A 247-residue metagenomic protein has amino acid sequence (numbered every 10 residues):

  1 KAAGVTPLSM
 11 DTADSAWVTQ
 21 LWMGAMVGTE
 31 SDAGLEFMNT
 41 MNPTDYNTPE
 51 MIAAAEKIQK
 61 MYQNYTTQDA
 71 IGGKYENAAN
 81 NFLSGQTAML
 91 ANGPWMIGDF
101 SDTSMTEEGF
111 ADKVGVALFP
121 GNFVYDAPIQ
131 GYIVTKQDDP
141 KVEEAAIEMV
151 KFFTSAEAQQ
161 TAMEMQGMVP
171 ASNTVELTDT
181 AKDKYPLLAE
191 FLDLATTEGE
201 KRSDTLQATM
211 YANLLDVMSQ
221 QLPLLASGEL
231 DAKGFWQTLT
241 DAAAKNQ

Functional and structural regions predicted by a protein language model:
K1, A55-Y62, A79, A91 (+5 more regions): Non-transmembrane alpha-helical segments in soluble domains of secreted/periplasmic/extracellular proteins
K1-P43, T87: Extracytoplasmic/periplasmic solute-binding protein
A2-D14, S155-M165, N246: Bilobed periplasmic-binding protein-like "clamshell/Venus-flytrap" ligand-binding domains
S9, A88-G93, D99, F110: Paired acidic/hydrophobic, glycine-rich loop segments that form the ligand-binding mouth/hinge of periplasmic-binding
T40-I71: Glycine-centered hinge/linker elements that transmit conformational signals in sensory and ligand-binding systems
Q63, S104-M168: Extracytoplasmic/periplasmic substrate-recognition and gating elements
D69-L83: Short helix-initiation/N-cap motifs at beta->coil->alpha
V169-E176, A189-A243: C-terminal capping/gating helix-and-loop segments adjacent to ligand/active sites or protein-protein/ligand interfaces
